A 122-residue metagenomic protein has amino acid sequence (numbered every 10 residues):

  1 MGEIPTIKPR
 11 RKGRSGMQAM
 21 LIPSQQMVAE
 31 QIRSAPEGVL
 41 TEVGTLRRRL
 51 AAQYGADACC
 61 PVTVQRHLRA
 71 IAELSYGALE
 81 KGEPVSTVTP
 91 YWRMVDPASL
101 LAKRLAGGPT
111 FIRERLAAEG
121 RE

Functional and structural regions predicted by a protein language model:
G2-E122: Nucleic acid-binding interface residues in structured DNA/RNA-binding domains, emphasizing the DNA-engaging scaffolds
